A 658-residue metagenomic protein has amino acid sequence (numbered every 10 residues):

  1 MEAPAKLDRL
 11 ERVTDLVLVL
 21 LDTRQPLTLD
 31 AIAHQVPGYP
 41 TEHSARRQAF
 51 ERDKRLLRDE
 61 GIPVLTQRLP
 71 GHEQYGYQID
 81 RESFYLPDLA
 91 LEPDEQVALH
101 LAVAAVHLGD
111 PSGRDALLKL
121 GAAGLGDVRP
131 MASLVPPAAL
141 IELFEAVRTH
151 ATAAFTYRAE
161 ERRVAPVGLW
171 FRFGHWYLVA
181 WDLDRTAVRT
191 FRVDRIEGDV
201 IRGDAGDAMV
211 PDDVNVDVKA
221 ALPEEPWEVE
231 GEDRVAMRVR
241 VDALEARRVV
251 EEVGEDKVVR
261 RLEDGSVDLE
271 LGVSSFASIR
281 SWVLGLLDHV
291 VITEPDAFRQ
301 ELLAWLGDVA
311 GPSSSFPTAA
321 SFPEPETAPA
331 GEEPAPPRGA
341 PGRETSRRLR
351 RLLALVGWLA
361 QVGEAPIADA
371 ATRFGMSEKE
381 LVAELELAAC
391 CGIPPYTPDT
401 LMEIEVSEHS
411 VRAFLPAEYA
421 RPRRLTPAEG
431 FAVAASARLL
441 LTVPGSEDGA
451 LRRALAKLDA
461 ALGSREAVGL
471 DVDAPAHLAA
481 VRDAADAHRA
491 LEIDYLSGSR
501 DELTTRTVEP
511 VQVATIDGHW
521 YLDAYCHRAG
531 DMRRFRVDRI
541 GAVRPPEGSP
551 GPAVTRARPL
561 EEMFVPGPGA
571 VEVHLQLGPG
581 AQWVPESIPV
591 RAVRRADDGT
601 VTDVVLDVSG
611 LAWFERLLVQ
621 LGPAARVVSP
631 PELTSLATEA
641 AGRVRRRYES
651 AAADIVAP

Functional and structural regions predicted by a protein language model:
M1-D94, R163, E228-G231, L306-G430 (+2 more regions): Short, basic/aromatic recognition patches that contact phosphate-bearing ligands
L16, L99, H150, V239 (+8 more regions): A residue-level signal for conserved active-site and pocket-lining positions in enzyme catalytic cores
L29, I79-T156, I393-P394, F414-L496: Bulky hydrophobic/aromatic content
V64, L169, V259, I404 (+2 more regions): A structural signal for short hydrophobic beta-strand segments in well-ordered beta-sheet cores
G124-R238, R247, E344, A460 (+2 more regions): Core beta-strand-centered patch of the WYL/Sm-like small regulatory domain
W176, V188, V267, V411-R412 (+2 more regions): Hydrophobic residues embedded in beta-strands of well-ordered beta-sheets
K219-E333, E562-P658: Polybasic (Lys/Arg-rich)
